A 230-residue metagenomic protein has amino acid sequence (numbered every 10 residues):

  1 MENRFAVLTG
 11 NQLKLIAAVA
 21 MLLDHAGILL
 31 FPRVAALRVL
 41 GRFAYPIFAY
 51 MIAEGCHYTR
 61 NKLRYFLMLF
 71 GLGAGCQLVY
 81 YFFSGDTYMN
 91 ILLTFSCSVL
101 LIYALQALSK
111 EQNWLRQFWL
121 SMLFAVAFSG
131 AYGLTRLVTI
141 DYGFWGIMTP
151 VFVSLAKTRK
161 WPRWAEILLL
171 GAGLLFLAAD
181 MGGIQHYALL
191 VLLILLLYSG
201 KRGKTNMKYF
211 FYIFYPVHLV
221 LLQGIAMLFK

Functional and structural regions predicted by a protein language model:
M1-K230: Alpha-helical transmembrane segments and their immediate juxtamembrane cytosolic regions
